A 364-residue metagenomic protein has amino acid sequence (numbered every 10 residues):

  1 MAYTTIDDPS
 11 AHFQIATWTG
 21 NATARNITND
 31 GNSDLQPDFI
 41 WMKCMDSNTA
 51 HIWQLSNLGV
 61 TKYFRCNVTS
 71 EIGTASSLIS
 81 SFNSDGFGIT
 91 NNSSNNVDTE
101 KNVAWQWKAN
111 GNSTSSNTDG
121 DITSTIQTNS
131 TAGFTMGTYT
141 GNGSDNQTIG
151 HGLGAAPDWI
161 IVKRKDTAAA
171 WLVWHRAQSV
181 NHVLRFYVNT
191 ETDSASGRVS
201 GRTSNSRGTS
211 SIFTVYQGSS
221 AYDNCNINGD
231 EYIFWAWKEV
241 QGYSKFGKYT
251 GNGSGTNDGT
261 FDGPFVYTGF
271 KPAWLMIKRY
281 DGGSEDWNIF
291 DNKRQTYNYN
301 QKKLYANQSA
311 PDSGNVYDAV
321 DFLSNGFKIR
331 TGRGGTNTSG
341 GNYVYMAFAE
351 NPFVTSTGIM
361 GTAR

Functional and structural regions predicted by a protein language model:
M1-R364: Surface-exposed molecular-recognition determinants
